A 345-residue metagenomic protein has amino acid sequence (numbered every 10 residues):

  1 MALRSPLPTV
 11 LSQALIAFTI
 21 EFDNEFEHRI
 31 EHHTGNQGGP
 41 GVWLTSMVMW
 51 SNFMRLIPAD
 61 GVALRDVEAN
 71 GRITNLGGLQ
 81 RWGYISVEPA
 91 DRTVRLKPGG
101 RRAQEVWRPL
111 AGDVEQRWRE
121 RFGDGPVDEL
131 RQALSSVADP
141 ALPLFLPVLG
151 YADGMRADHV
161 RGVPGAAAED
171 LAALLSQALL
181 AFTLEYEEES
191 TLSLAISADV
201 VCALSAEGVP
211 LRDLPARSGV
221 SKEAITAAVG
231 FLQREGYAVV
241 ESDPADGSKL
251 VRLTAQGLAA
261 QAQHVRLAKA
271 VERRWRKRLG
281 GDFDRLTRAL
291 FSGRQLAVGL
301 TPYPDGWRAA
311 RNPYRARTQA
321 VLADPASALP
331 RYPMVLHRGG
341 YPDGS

Functional and structural regions predicted by a protein language model:
M1-S5, T9, G35-G41, G125-A173 (+1 more regions): C-terminal regulatory/oligomerization modules of transcriptional regulators
A2-T9, T45-M47, I57-A59, G71-R72 (+9 more regions): Short, low-complexity cationic-aromatic patches
V10, A17: Long C-terminal interaction/binding lobes of large macromolecular proteins
A14, H28, A133-S136, A203 (+1 more regions): Short acidic/histidine-centered micro-motifs embedded in hydrophobic/aromatic stretches that mark compact functional
I20-A90, A138-D139, T183-I225, V229-Y237 (+3 more regions): N-terminal helix-turn-helix DNA-binding core of bacterial DNA-binding proteins
F22, F26, I30, F122 (+8 more regions): Long, hydrophobic, amphipathic alpha-helical segments used as structural scaffolds
R72, R108-W118, A133-A141, G293-R294: Hydrophobic, ordered structural segments
G77-Q132, G230-R285: Charged, amphipathic alpha-helical coiled-coil/dimerization segments
